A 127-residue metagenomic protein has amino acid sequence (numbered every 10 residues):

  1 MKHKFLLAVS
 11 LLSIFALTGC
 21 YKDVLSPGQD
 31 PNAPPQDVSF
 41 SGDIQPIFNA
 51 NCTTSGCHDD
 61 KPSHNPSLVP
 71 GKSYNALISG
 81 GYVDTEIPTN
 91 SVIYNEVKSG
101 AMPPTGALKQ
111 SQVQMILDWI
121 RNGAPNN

Functional and structural regions predicted by a protein language model:
M1-C20: Sec-dependent bacterial lipoprotein signal peptides
K4, C20-N127: Aromatic- and Gly/Pro-enriched helix-to-coil junctions and flexible linker segments
